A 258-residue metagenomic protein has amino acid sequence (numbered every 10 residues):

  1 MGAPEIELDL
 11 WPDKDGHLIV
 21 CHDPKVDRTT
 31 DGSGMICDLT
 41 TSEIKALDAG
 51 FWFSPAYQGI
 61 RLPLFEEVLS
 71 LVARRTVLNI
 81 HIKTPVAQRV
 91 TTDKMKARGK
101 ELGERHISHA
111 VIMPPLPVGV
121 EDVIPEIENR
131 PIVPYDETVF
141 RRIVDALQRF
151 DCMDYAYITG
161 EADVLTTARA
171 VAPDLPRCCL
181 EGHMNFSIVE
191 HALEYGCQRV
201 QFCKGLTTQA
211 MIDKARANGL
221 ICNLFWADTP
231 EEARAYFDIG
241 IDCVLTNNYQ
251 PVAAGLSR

Functional and structural regions predicted by a protein language model:
M1-P12, A192-V200: Catalytic domains of carbohydrate-active enzymes, especially glycoside hydrolases
G2-P4, H17-L18, T76, D242: The start of beta-strands in P-loop NTPase/AAA+ ATPase cores
P4, H22-P176, Q198, N218: Metal-dependent phosphodiesterase/phospholipase catalytic core, i.e., the His/Asp/Glu-rich active-site region
L8, I80-I82, F202, T246: Conserved beta-strand positions
W11-D15, D23-P24, K83-P85, G160-D163 (+4 more regions): Active-site beta-loop-alpha junctions enriched in small/polar residues
D13-L18, Y236: A glycine-centered beta-loop-beta connector
H17, T30, V90, A168 (+3 more regions): Short glycine-/acidic-enriched loop or helix-start segments at secondary-structure transitions that form or flank
P176-R258: C-terminal active-site rim and adjoining tail of enzyme catalytic domains
